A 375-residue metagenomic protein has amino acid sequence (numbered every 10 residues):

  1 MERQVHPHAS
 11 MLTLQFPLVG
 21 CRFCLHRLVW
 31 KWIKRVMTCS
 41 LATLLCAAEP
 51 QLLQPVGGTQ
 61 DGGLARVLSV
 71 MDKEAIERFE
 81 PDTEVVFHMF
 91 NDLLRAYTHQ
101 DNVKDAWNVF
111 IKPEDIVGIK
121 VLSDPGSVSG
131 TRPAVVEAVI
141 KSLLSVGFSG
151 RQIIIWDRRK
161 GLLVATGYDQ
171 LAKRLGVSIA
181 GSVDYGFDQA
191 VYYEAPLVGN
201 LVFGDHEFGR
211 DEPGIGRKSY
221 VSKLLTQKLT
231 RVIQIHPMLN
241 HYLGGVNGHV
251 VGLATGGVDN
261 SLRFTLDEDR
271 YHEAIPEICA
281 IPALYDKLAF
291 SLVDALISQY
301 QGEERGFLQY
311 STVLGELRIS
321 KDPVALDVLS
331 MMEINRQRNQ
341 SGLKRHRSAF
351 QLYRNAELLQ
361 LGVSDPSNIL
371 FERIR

Functional and structural regions predicted by a protein language model:
M1-K31: N-terminal secretory signal peptides that target proteins for export/translocation
F23-H26, L41, A48: Residue-level detector of bioactive/disordered segments in secreted/extracellular proteins and virion assembly
K34-L44: Bacterial N-terminal signal peptides
T43-C46, N339: Hydrophobic alpha-helical membrane context
P50-P113, G126, G130-E137, L144-R375: Extended, low-polarity segments enriched in aliphatic/aromatic residues
